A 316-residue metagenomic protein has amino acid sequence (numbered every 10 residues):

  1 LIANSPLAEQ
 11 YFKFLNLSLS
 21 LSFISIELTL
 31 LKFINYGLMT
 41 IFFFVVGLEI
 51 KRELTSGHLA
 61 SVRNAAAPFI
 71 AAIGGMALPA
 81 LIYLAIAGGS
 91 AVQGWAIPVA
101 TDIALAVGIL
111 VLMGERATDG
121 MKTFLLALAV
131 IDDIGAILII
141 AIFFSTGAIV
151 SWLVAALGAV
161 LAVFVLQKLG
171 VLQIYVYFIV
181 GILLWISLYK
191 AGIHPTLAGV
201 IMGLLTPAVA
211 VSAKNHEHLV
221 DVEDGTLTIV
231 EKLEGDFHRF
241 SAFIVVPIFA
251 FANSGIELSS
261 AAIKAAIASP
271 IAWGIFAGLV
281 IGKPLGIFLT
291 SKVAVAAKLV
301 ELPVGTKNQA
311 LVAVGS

Functional and structural regions predicted by a protein language model:
L1-Q10, N253: Alpha-helical transmembrane segments of multi-pass membrane proteins
L31-F43, S90-A104, S145-G158, T196 (+1 more regions): Structural signature of hydrophobic alpha-helical transmembrane segments
K32, K51-A66, S90-V92, D119-G120 (+4 more regions): Interfacial helix-loop-helix linkers and transmembrane-helix boundary segments in multi-pass membrane proteins
F44-A60, V107-T118, L161-L172, S212 (+1 more regions): C-terminal ends of transmembrane helices
E53-A80, I149-G158, S259-L285, A310-S316: Entry/N-cap segments of selected transmembrane alpha helices and their immediately preceding amphipathic helices
L78-P79, P98-F124, D132-L138, G286-L289: Short helical (or helix-break) motifs at transmembrane helix termini and adjacent helical loops in multi-pass membrane
M113-A208: Functional cores that coordinate and move charged inorganic groups
V176-L183, S187, A198-T306: Predominantly late transmembrane helices and immediately cytosolic-facing juxtamembrane segments
